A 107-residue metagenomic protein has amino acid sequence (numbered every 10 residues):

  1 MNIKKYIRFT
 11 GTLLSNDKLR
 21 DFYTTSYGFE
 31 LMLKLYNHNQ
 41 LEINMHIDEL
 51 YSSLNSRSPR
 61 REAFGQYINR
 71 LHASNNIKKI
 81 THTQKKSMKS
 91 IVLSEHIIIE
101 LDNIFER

Functional and structural regions predicted by a protein language model:
K4-K34: Short alpha-helical segments that sit at the start of domains
T24-Y27, F64, K89, L93: Short, conserved alpha-helical segments within structured domains
L35-N39: Short helix-to-turn junction characteristic of helix-turn-helix DNA-binding domains, especially the helix
L41-L54: Short acidic, hydrophobic short linear motifs in intrinsically disordered regions
R57-A73: Short amphipathic alpha-helical interaction segments
H72-T83: A short, conserved structural fragment
H82-F105: Short, cationic-aromatic polyanion-contact patches
